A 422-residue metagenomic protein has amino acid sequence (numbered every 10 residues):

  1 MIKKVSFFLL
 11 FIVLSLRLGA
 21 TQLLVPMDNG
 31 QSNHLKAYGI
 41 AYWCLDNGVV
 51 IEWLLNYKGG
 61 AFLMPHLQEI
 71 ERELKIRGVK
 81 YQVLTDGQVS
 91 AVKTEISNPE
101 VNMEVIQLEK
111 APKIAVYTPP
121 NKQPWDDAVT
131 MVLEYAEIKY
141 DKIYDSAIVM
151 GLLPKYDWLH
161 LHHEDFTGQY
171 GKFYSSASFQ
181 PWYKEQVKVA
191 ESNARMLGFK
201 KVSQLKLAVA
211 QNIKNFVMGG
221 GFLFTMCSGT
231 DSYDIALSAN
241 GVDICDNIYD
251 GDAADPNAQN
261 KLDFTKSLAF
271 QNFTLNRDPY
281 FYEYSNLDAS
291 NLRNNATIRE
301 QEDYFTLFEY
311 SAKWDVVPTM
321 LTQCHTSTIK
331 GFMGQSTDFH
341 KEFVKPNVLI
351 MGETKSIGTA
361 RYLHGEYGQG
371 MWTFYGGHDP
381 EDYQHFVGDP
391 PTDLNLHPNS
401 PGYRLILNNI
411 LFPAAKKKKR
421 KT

Functional and structural regions predicted by a protein language model:
V5-L14: Sec-dependent N-terminal signal peptides
A20-D127, A136, G377, K419: Hydrophobic targeting/anchoring helices
T21-P26, S32-L63, D243, K341-T422: Extracellular ligand-binding/catalytic regions of CAZymes and related secreted enzymes and adhesion modules
Q22-L23, D28-S32, F62-L63, L67-R72 (+2 more regions): Helical hinge/lid and interdomain linker segments adjacent to catalytic or ligand-binding clefts that mediate domain
S97-N102, S146-I148, I357-R361: Alpha-helical scaffolding within the catalytic cores of extracellular/periplasmic polymer-degrading hydrolases
Q107-K110, G151-P154, F216, F343 (+1 more regions): Extracellular/periplasmic catalytic domains that process cell-envelope and extracellular macromolecules
D127, E134, D231, K261-H385: Catalytic beta-strand/loop cores that center a nucleophilic Ser/Cys/Thr and support acyl-enzyme chemistry
G198-F199, S238-G241, N247-Y249, P256-Q259: Catalytic cores of eukaryotic secretory-pathway lumenal/extracellular enzymes that build and remodel glycoconjugates
